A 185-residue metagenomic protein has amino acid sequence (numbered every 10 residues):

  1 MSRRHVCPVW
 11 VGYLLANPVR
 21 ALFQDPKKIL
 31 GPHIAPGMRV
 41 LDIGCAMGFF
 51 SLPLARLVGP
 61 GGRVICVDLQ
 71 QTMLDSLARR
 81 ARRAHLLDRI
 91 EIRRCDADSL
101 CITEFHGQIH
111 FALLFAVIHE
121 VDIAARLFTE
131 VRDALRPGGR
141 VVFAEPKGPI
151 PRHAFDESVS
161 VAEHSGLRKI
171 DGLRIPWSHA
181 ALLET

Functional and structural regions predicted by a protein language model:
R4-F23: Class I SAM-dependent methyltransferase Rossmann-like catalytic core, especially the SAM/SAH-binding loop
R20-M38: Conserved alpha-helix/loop element of class I SAM-dependent methyltransferases that forms part of the SAM/SAH-binding
M38, D98-A112: A short acidic, Gly/Pro-enriched loop at the edge of an enzyme's catalytic core that lines a small-molecule cofactor
L41, M47, L52-S99: Class I SAM-dependent methyltransferase SAM/SAH-binding core
I109-D122: A short SAM/SAH-binding and catalytic strip from SAM-dependent methyltransferases
A125-P137: A short glycine-rich, Lys/Arg-flanked "PGG" loop and its adjoining helix->strand segment in the class I
G138-E145: Conserved beta-strand signature within the Rossmann-like core of class I S-adenosyl-L-methionine
R174-T185: Core SAM-dependent methyltransferase catalytic element
